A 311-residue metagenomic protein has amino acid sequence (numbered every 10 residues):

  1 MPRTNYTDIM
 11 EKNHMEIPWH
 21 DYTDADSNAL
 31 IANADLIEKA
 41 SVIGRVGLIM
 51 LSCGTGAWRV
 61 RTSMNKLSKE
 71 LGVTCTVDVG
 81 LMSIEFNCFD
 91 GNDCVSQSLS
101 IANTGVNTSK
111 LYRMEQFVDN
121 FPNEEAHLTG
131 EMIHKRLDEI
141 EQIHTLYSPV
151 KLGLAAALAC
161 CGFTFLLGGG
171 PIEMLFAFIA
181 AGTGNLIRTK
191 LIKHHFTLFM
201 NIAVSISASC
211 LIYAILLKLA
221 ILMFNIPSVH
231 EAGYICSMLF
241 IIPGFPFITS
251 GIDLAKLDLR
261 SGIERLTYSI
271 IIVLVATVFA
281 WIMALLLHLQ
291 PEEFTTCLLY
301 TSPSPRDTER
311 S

Functional and structural regions predicted by a protein language model:
M1-L128: Soluble N-terminal domains of membrane-associated systems
V95-S109, N123, Q142-G153, A157 (+2 more regions): Alpha-helical transmembrane segments and immediately membrane-proximal extracytoplasmic
M132-I143, L158-G169, R188-F196, L289-L298 (+1 more regions): Short juxtamembrane and helix-loop transition motifs at transmembrane-helix boundaries in membrane proteins
R136-T145, D253-S261: Cytosolic juxtamembrane amphipathic/interface segments immediately preceding and feeding into a transmembrane helix
L146-I248: Core alpha-helical transmembrane segments of integral membrane proteins
H195-V204, E231, A255-V273: Membrane-interface segments at loop-to-transmembrane junctions
I241, I271-M283: Alpha-helical transmembrane segments of multi-pass integral membrane proteins
Y300-R310: Single conserved hydrophobic/aromatic residue that forms the stacking wall/gate of nucleotide- or nucleobase-binding
